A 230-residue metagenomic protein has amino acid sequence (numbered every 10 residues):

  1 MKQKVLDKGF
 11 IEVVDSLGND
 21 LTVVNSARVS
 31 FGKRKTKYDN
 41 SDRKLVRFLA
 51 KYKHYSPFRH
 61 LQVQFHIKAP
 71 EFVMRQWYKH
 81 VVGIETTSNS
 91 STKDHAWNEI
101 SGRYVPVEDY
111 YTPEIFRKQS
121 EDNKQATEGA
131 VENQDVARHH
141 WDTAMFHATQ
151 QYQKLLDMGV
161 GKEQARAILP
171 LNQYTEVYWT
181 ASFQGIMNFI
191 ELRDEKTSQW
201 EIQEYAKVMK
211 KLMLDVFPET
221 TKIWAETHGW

Functional and structural regions predicted by a protein language model:
M1-W230: Family-specific signature for flavin-dependent thymidylate synthase
